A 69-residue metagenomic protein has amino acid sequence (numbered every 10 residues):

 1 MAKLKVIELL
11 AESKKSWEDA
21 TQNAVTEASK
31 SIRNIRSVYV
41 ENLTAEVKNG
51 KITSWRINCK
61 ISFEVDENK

Functional and structural regions predicted by a protein language model:
A2-R36: Short, well-ordered alpha-helical segments
L4, V38, S54-N58: Structural motif
A11-S13, N42, C59, F63-V65: Flexible glycine-/small-residue-rich
V38-E46: Short, conserved loop-to-beta-strand elements that form functional interface hotspots
N49-K69: C-terminal structural segments of small proteins and small subunits
